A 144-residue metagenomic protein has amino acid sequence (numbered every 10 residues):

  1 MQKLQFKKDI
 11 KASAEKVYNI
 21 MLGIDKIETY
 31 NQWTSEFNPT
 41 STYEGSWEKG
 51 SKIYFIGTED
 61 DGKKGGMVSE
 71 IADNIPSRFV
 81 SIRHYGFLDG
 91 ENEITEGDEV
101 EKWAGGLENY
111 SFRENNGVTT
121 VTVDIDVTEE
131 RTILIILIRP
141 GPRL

Functional and structural regions predicted by a protein language model:
M1-S41, E48: Hydrophobic ligand-binding cavity/cleft-lining segments
K3-Q5, K64-V68, A104-E108: Short, surface-exposed coil-to-beta transition loops
K11-E15, S46, A72-S81, S111-T120: A short, structured loop/turn motif at beta-sheet edges
V17-M21, I27, I53, I71 (+2 more regions): Hydrophobic pocket/interface hotspot
Q32-E36, D60-K64, G97-A104: Short, solvent-exposed secondary-structure boundary motifs
T40-T95: Glycine-rich portal/gate segments that line the openings of hydrophobic small-molecule binding cavities
R83-H84, D89-P142: Beta-strand/loop substructures that line and gate deep hydrophobic ligand-binding cavities in soluble
